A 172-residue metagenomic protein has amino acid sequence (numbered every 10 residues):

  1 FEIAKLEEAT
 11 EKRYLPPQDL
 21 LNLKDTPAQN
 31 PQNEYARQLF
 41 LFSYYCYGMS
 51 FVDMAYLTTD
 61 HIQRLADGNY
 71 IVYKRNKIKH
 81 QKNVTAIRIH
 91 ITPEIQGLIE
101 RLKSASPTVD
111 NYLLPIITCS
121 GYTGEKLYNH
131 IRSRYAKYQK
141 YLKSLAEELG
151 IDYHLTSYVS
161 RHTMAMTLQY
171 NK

Functional and structural regions predicted by a protein language model:
F1-F51, A55: Basic, Lys/Arg- and aromatic-enriched nucleic-acid-binding interface segment
K5-E7, Y14, R75-K79, S120: Catalytic-site neighborhood detector that most strongly recognizes the C-terminal catalytic loop/helix of tyrosine
L20, T92-D152: Active-site/catalytic core of tyrosine-dependent DNA strand-transfer enzymes
L21, Y44, V52, Y56 (+5 more regions): Feature representing long, continuous alpha-helical segments
D25, N30, H130, Q139-K172: Short, basic (Lys/Arg/His-rich) helix/loop patches that form interaction surfaces in the mid-to-C-terminal regions
P27-N30, N76-H90, E125-R134, D152-V159: Short, contiguous acidic/charged loop-to-helix segments that flank catalytic cores in large enzymes
A36, D67, T85, T108 (+1 more regions): Exposed loop/turn and edge beta-strand positions of beta-sandwich/beta-sheet ligand-binding modules
Y56-R101: Conserved tyrosine-mediated DNA breakage-rejoining catalytic core shared by Y-recombinases
